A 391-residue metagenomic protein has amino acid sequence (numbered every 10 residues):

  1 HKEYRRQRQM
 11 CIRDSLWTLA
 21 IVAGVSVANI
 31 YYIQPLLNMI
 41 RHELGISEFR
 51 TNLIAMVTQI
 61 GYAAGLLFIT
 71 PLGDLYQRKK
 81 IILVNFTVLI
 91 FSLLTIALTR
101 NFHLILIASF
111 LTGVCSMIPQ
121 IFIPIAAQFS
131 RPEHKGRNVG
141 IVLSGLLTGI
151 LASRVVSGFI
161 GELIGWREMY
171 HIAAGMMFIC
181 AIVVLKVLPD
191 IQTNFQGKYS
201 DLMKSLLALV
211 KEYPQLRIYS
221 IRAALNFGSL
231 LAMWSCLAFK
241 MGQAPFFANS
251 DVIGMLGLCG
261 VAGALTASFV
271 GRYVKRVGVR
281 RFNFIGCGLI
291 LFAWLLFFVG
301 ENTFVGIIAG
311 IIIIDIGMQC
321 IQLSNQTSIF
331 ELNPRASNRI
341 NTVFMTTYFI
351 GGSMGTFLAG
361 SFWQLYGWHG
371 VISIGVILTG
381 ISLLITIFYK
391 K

Functional and structural regions predicted by a protein language model:
H1-R8, I12: Single conserved hydrophobic/aromatic residue that forms the stacking wall/gate of nucleotide- or nucleobase-binding
A64-F102: Conserved MFS/SLC helix-loop-helix module at the cytosolic interface between two early adjacent transmembrane helices
L66-Q77, L265-V279, W363: Helix-to-loop junctions at the C-terminal end of transmembrane segments in multipass secondary transporters
L104, I141-L188: Helix-loop-helix hairpin linking two adjacent transmembrane segments in secondary transporters
A108-S144: Cytoplasmic helix-loop-helix junction between adjacent transmembrane helices in 12-TM secondary transporters
P189-I221: Juxtamembrane intracellular "pre-TM" segments in multi-pass secondary transporters
R280-N325: C-terminal transmembrane helical hairpin of 12-TM major facilitator-type secondary transporters
